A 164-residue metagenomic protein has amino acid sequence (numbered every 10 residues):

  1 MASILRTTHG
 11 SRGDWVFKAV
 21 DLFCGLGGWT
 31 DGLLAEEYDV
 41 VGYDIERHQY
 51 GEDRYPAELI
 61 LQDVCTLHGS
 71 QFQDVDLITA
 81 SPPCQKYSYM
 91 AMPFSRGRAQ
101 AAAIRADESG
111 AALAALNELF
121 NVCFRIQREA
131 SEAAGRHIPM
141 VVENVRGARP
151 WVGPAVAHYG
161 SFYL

Functional and structural regions predicted by a protein language model:
M1-L164: Conserved active-site and SAM-binding loop architecture of S-adenosyl-L-methionine-dependent nucleic-acid
